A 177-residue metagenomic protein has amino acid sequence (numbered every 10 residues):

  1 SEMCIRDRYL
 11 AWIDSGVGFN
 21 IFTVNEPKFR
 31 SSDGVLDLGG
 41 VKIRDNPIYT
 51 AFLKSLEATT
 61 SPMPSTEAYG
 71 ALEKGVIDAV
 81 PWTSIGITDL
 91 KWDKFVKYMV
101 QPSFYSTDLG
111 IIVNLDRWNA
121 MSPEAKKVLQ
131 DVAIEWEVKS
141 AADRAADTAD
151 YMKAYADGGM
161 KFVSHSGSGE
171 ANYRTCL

Functional and structural regions predicted by a protein language model:
S1, R6-L177: N-terminal secretory/targeting leader peptides
